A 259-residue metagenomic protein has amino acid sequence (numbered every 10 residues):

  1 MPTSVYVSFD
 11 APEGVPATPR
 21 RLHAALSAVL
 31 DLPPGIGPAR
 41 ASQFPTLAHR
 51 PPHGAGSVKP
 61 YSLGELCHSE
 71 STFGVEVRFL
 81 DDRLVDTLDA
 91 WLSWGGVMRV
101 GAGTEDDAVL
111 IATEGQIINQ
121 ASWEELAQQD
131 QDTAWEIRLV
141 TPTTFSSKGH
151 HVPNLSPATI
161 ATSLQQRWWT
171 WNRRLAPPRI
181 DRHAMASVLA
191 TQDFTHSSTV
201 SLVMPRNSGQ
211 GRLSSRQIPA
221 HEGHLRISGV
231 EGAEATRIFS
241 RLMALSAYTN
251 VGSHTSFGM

Functional and structural regions predicted by a protein language model:
M1-M259: RNA-interacting cores
